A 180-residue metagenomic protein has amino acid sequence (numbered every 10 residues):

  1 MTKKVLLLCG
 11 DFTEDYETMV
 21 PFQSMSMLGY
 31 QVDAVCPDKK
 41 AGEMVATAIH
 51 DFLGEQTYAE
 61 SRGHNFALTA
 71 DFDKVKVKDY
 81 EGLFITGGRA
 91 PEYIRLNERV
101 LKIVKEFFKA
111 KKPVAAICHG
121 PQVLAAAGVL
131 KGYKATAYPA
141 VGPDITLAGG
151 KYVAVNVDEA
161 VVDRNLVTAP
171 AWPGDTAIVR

Functional and structural regions predicted by a protein language model:
M1-A110, V123-K134, G142-R180: Extended, subdomain-level signal for the structured scaffold at the beginning of enzyme domains
I117-G120: Short, thiol/selenol-centered motifs that function as redox-active sites or metal-ligating centers
